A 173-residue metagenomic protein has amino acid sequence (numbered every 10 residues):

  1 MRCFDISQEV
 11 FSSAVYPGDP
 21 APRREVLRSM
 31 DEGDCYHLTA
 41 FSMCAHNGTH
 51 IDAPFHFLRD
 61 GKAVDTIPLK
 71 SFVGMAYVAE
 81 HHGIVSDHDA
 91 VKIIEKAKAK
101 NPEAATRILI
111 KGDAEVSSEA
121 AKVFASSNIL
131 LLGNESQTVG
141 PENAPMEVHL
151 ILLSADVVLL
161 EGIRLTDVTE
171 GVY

Functional and structural regions predicted by a protein language model:
M1-Y173: Active-/binding-site microenvironments in catalytic and ligand-binding cores
